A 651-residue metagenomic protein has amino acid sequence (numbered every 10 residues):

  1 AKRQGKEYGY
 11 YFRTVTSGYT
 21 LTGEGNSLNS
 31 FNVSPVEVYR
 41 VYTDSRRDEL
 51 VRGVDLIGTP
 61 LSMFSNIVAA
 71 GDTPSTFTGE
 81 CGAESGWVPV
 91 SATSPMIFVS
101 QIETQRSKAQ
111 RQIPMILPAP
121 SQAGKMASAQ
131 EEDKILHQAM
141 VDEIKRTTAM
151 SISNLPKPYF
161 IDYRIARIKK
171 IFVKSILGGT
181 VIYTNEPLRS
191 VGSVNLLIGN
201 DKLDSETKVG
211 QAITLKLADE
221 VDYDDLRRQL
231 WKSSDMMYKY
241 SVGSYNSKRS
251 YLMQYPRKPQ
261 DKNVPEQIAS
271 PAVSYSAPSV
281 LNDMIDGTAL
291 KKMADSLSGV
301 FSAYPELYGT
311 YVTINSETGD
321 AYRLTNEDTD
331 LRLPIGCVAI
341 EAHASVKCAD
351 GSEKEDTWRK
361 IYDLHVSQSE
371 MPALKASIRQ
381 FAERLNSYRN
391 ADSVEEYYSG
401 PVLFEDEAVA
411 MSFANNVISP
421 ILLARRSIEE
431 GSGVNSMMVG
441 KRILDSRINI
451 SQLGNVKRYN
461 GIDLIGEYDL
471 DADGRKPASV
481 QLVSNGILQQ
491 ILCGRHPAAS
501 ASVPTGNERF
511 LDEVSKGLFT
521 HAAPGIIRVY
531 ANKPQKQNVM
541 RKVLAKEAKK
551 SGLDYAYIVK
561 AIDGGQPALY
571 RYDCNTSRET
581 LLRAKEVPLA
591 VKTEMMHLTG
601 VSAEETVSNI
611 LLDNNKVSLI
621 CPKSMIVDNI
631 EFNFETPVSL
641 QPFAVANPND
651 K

Functional and structural regions predicted by a protein language model:
A1, D469-N532: Long, well-ordered mid-to-C-terminal structural blocks that present hydrophobic/aromatic surfaces
A1-T22, S30, E37-Y39, R47-V51 (+5 more regions): Extended C-terminal subregions enriched in glycine
R3-G5, N29-P35, V41-D48, G58 (+10 more regions): A structural signal for short secondary-structure junctions
G5-Y8, I57-A69, T73-F77, G82-G86 (+6 more regions): Active-site bordering "gate/hinge" segments that shape substrate access to catalytic or cofactor-binding pockets
S17-G25, R323-T325, N460-G466, D554-V559: Short Pro/Gly-enriched beta-strand edge/turn motifs at strand-loop
T22-R40, V54, D330-R332, P420 (+3 more regions): Conserved, well-ordered active-site substructure
S34-R52, V191-N195, K202, H343-S345 (+3 more regions): Active-site and channel-lining beta-strand-loop segments that bind or position nucleotide-derived/phosphorylated
D55-P60, S419, L423, G494-L511 (+1 more regions): Glycine-rich phosphate/pyrophosphate-binding beta-alpha loops
